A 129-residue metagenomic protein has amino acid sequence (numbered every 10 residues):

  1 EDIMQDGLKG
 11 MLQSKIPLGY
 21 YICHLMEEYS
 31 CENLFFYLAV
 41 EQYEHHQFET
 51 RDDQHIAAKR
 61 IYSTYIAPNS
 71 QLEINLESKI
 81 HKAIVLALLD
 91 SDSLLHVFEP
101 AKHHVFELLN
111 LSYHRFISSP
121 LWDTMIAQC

Functional and structural regions predicted by a protein language model:
E1-C129: Long, compositionally biased intrinsically disordered regulatory segments in eukaryotic proteins
